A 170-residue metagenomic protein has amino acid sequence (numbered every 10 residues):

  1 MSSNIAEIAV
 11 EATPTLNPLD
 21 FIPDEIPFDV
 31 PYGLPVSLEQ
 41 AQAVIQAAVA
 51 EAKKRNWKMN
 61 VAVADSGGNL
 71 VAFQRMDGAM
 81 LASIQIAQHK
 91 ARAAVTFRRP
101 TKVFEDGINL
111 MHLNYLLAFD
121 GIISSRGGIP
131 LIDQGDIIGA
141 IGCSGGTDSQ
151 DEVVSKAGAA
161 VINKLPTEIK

Functional and structural regions predicted by a protein language model:
S2-K170: Flexible, solvent-exposed loop/hinge segments and secondary-structure transition points
